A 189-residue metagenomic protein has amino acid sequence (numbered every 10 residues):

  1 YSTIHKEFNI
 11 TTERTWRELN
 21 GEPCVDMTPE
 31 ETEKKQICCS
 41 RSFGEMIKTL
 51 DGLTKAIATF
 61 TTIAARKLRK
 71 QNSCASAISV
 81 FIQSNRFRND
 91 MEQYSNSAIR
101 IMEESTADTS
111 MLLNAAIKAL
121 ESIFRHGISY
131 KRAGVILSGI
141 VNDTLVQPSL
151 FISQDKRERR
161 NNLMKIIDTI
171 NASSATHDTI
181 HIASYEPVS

Functional and structural regions predicted by a protein language model:
Y1-S129, L145: DNA-contacting surface of Y-family translesion DNA polymerases
Y94, I101-S189: Acidic, metal-coordinating catalytic segment for phosphate/diphosphate chemistry, firing primarily on the Nudix
